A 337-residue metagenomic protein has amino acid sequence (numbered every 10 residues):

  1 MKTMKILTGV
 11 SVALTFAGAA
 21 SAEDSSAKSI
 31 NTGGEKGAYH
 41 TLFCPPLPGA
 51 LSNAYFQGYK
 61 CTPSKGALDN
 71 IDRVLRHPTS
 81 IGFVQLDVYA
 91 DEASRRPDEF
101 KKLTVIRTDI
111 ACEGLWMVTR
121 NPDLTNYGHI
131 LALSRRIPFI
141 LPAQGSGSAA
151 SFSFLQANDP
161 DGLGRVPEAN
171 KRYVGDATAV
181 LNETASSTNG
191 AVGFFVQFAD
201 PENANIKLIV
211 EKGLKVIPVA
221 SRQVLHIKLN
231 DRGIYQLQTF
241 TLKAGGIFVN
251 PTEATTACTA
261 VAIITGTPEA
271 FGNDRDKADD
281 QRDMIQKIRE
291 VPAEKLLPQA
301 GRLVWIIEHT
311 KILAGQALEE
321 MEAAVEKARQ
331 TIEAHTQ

Functional and structural regions predicted by a protein language model:
M1-T8: Bacterial N-terminal signal peptides that target proteins for export
T8-T15: Bacterial N-terminal signal peptides
A17-A20: N-terminal signal peptide c-region/cleavage motif recognized by signal peptidases
D24-Y59, E113-A179: Bilobed "Venus flytrap"/periplasmic-binding protein-like clamshell domains and structurally analogous long
C44, K60-F100, T178-A185, V196-I209: Pocket-flanking alpha-helical
L86-V88, P122-D123, S148-S151, Q156-A260: Pocket-lining segment of extracytoplasmic ligand-binding domains
E99-L115, K243-T255: A structural signal for short loop-to-beta-strand junctions that line the ligand-binding cleft of periplasmic/secreted
A262-Q337: Extracellular/periplasmic juxtamembrane helices and adjacent flexible linkers that interface with membrane partners
